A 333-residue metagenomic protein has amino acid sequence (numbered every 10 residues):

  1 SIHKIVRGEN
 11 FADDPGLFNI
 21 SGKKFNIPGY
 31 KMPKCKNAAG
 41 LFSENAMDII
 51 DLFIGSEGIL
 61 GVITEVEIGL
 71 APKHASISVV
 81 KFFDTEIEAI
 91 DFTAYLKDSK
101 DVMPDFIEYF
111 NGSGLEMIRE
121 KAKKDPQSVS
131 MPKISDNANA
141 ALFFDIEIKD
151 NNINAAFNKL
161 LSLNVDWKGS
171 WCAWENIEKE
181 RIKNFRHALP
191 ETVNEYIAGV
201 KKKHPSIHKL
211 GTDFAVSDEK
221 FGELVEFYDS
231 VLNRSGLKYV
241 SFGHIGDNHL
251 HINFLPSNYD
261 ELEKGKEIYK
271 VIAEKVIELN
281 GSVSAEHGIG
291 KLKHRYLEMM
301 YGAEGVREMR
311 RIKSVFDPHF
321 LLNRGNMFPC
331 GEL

Functional and structural regions predicted by a protein language model:
S1-D98: FAD-binding subdomain of flavoenzyme oxidoreductases
C35-F53, L232, K266-N280: Short, hydrophobic/aliphatic alpha-helical segments
I54-S56, V62-K266, L279: C-terminal substrate-recognition/cap domain of FAD-linked oxidoreductases
R181, I289-H294: Short, highly charged C-terminal tails/helix-capping segments
N253-D260, L292, Y296-M300: Conserved PLP-binding active-site segment of the aspartate aminotransferase-like
I277-I289, S314, P318-L322: Alpha-helix capping/hinge segments and adjacent helical runs
H294-L333: Activity-critical C-terminal alpha-helical subdomain
